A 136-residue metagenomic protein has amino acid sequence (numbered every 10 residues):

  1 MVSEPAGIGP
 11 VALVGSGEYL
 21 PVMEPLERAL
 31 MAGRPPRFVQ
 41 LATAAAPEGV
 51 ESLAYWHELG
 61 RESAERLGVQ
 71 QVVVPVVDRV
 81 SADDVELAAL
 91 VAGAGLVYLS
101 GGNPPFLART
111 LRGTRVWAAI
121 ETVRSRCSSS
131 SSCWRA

Functional and structural regions predicted by a protein language model:
M1-F106: Extended, subdomain-level signal for the structured scaffold at the beginning of enzyme domains
Y55-W56, L111-W117: Charged helix-capping and loop-helix junction motifs
L90-G93, R115-C127: Catalytic-core regions built around general acid/base machinery
Y98-G101, I120-A136: Catalytic nucleophile loop
